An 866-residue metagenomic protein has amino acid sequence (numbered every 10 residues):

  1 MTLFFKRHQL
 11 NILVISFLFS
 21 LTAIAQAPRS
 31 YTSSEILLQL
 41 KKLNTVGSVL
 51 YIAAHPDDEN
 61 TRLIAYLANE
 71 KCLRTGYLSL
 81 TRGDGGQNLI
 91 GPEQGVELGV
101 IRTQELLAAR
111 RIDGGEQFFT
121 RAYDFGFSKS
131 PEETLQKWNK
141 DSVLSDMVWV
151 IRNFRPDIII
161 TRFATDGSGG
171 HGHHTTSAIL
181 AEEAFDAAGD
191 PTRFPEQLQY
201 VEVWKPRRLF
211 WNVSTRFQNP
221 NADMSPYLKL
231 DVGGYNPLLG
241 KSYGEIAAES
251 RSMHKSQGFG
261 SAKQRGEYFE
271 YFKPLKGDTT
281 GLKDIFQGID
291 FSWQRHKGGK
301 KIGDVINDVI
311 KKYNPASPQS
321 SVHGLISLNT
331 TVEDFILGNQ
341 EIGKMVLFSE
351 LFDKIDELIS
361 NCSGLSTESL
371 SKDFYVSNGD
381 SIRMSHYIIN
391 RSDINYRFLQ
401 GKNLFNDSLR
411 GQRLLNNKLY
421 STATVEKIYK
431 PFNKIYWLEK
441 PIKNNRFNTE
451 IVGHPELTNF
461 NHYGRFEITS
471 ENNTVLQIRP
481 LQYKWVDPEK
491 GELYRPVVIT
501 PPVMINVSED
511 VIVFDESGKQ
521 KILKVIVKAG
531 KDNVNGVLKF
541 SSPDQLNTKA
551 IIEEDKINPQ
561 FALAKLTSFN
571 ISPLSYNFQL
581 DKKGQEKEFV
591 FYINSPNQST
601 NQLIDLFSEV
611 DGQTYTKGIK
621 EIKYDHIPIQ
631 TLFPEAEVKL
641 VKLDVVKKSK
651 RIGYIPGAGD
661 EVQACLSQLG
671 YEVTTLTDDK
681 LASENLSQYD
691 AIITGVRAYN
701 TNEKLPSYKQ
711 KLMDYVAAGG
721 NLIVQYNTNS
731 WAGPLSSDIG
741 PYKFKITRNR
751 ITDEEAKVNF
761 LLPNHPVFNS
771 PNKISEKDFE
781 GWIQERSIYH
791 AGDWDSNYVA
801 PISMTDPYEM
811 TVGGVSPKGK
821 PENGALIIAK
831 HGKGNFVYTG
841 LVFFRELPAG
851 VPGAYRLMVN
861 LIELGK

Functional and structural regions predicted by a protein language model:
T2-F4, Q26-L50, S130-T134, K140-T367: Metal-dependent de-N-acetylase/amidase catalytic core
Q26-N153, T175, E182-D186: Active-site rim/loop-helix segments in enzyme catalytic domains that contact anionic ligands
I336-G379, K484-S517: Low-complexity, acidic Ser/Thr/Pro/Gly-rich terminal tails and inter-domain linkers that flank the onset of structured
I342-S349, Y494-G536, I627-V645, T805-K866: Extracellular ligand-binding/catalytic regions of CAZymes and related secreted enzymes and adhesion modules
L415-P480, Y592-L603: Eukaryote-biased detector of low-complexity, proline/serine/threonine-rich segments and adjacent exposed loops
T614-G695, Y726-T728, R845, E863-K866: Aromatic-Pro/Gly-enriched surface loop or interdomain linker that acts as a lid/target-recognition segment
R697-G781: A glycine-rich, often tryptophan-bearing local segment used as a flexible ligand/cofactor-contacting loop or short
R748-V851: Catalytic beta-strand/loop cores that center a nucleophilic Ser/Cys/Thr and support acyl-enzyme chemistry
